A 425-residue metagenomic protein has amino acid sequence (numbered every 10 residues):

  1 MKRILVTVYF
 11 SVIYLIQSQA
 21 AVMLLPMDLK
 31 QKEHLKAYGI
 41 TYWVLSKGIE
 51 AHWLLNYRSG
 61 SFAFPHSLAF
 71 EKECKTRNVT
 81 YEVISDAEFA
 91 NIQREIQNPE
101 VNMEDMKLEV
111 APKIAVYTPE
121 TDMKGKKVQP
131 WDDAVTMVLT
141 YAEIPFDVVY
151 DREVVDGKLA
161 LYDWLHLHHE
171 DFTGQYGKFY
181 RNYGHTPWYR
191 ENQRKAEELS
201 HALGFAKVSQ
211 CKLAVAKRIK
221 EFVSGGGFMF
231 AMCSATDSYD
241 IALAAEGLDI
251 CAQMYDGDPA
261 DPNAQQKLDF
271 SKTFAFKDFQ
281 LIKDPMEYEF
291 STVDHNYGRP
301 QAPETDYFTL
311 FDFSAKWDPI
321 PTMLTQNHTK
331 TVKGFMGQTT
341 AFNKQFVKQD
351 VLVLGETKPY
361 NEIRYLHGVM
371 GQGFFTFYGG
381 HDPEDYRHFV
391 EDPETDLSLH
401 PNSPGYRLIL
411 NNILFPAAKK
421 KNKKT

Functional and structural regions predicted by a protein language model:
M1-I4: Positively charged n-region of N-terminal signal peptides that target proteins for export
V6-Q17: Bacterial N-terminal signal peptides
A20-W131, G380: Hydrophobic targeting/anchoring helices
A21-A63, A216, D249, F346-T425: Extracellular ligand-binding/catalytic regions of CAZymes and related secreted enzymes and adhesion modules
P26-L29, A115-E120, E197-C211, L399: The substrate-binding groove and active-site-proximal loops of carbohydrate-active enzymes, especially glycoside
P130-D133, T140, D237, K267-V390: Catalytic beta-strand/loop cores that center a nucleophilic Ser/Cys/Thr and support acyl-enzyme chemistry
E143-G157: A short, well-structured beta->alpha microelement
L161-S238, N412: Short alpha-beta junction capping motif
